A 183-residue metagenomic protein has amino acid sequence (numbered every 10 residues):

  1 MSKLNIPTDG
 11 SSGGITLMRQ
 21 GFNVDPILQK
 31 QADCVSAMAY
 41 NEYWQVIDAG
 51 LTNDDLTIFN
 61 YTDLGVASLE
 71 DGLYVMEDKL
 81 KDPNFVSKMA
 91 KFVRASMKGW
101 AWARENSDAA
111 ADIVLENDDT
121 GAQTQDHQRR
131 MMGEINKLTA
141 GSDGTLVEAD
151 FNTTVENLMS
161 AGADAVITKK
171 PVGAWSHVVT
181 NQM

Functional and structural regions predicted by a protein language model:
S2, I47-D48, M159-S160: Short polybasic/polar patches that bind polyanions
S2-R19, Q31, T52-F59, D164-T168: A local structural motif
T8-G10, N23-V24, A122: Short acidic/polar alpha-helix capping motifs at helix-coil junctions
Q20-D119: Pocket-lining segment of extracytoplasmic ligand-binding domains
Q45, L64-V66, M132-G133, P171-T180: Short secondary-structure boundary/hinge segments and terminal tails
K81-D164: Secondary-structure end/capping motifs
N152-M183: Conserved C-terminal helix/tail region of periplasmic/extracytoplasmic solute-binding proteins
